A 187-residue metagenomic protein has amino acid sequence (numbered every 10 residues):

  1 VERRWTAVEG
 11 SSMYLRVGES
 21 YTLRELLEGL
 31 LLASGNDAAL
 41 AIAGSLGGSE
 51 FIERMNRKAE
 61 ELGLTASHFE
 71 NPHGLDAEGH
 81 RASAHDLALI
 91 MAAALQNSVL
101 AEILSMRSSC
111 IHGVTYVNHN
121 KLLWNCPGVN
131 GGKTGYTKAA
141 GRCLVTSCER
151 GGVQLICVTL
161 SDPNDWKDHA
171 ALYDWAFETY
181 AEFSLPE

Functional and structural regions predicted by a protein language model:
V1-H85, A94-L95: Active-site-adjacent loops and short helices of periplasmic peptidoglycan-processing enzymes
L64-T65, D76-E187: Domain-terminus/edge residues, biased toward the C-terminal soluble/receptor-binding domains of extracytoplasmic
